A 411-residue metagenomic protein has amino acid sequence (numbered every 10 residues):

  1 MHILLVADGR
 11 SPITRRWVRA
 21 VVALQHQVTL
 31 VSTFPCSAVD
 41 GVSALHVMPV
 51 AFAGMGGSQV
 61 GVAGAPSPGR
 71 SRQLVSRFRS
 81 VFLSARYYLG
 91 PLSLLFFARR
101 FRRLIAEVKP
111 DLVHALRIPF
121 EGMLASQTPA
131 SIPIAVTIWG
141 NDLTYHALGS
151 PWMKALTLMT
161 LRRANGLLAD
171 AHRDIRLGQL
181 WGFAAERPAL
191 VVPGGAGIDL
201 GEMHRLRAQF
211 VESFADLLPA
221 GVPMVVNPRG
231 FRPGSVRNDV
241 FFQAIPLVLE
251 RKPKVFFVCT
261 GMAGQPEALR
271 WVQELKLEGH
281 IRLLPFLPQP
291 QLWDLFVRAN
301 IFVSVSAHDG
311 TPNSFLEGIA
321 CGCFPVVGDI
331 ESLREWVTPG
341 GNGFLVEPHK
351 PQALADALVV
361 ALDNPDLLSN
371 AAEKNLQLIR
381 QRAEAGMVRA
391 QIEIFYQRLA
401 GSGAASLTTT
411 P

Functional and structural regions predicted by a protein language model:
C36, P228-F231, F256-L269: Glycosyltransferase donor-sugar binding loop
M48, V136-W139, K154-E212, P219 (+1 more regions): Donor nucleotide-sugar binding/catalytic pocket of nucleotide-sugar-dependent glycosyltransferases
L168, G195, V211-V236, F242-I245 (+1 more regions): Conserved donor-binding/catalytic core segment of Leloir-type glycosyltransferases
L269-L287: Nucleotide-activated donor-binding/catalytic signature segment of Leloir-type glycosyltransferases, i.e., the conserved
F286-L287, D294-A299: Short alpha-helical donor nucleotide-sugar binding micro-motif in glycosyltransferases
A307: Aromatic "clamp/platform" in nucleotide-sugar-dependent glycosyltransferases that forms part of the donor/acceptor
F324-V327: Short hydrophobic beta-strand element within catalytic cores of glycosyltransferases and related nucleotide-activated
P339-G340, F344-P351, V360-D366: Conserved acidic donor-binding segment of nucleotide-sugar-dependent glycosyltransferases
